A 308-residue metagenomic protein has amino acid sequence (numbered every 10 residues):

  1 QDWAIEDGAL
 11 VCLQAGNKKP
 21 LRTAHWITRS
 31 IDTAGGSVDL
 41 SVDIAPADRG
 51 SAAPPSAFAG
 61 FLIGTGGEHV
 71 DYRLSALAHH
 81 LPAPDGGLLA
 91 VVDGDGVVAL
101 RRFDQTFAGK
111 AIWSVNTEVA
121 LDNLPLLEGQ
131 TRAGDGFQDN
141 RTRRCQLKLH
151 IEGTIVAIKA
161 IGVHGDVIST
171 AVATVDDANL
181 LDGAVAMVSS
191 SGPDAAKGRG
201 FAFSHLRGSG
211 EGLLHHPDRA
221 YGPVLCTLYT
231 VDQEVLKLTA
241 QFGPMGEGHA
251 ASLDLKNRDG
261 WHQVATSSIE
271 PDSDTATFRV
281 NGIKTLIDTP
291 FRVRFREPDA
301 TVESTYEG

Functional and structural regions predicted by a protein language model:
Q1-Q14: Extracellular glycan-recognition surfaces and repeat-rich motifs
Q14-E118: Secretory/extracellular carbohydrate-interaction modules and structurally similar beta-sandwich "look-alikes"
H25-D32, T131-Q138, V175, C226-T227 (+1 more regions): Beta-strand-rich interaction surfaces with strong enrichment in secreted/lumenal proteins
G35-S37, T142-R144, V235, G248 (+1 more regions): Extracellular Ig-like/FN3 beta-sandwich strand-entry sites
L40-V42, P125-G129, D135-A173: Carbohydrate-binding surfaces in secreted/extracellular proteins
S169-F201: Flexible glycan-contacting loops in extracellular carbohydrate-active proteins
G183, V188, G200-E247: Non-catalytic, glycine-rich low-complexity segments
M245-G308: Extended acidic/polar, glycine-enriched regions that form or flank non-catalytic beta-rich accessory modules
